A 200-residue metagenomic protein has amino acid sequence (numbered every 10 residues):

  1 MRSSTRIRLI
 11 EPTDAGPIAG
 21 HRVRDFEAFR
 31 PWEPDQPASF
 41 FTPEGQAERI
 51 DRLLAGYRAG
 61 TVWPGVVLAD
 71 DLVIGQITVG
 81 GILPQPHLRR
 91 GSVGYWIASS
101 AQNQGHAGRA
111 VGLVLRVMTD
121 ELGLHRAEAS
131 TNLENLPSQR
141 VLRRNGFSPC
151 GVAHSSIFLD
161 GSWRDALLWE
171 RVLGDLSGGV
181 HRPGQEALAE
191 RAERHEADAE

Functional and structural regions predicted by a protein language model:
M1-P17, H21-A28, P64-E200: Acyl-donor (CoA/ACP) binding surface of acyl/acetyltransferases
P12, V23, F40-A47, T61: Generic alpha-helical scaffold signal
A19-R22, I50, L54: A generic alpha-helix structural signal
R22-F26, E33, Y57: Short amphipathic alpha-helical segments enriched in hydrophobics
R30-D51: Conserved GNAT-fold acetyl-CoA-binding loop/helix
A38-S39, D51-G65: A short helix-loop-beta-strand connector motif used in the catalytic cores of GNAT acetyltransferases and, in some
